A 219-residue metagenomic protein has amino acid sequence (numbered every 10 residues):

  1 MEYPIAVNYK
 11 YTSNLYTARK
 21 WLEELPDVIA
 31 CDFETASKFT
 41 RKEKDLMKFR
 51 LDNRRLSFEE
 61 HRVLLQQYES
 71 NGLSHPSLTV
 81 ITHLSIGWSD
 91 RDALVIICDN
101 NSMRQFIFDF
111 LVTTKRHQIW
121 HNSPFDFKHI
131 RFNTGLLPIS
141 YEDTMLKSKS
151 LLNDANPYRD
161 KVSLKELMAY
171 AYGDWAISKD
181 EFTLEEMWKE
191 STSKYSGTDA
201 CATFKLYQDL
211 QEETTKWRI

Functional and structural regions predicted by a protein language model:
M1-E166, Y170: Conserved RNase H-like, two-metal-ion catalytic cores of nucleic-acid enzymes
G135-T144, I177, F182-I219: Mixed-charge, glycine-rich, non-catalytic linkers/tails in nucleic-acid processing enzymes
L152, A169-G173, Q208-E212: Non-catalytic alpha-helical coupling and interface elements of nucleotide-dependent molecular machines and regulators
P157, V162, Y170-E186: Short N-terminal secondary-structure initiator segments
